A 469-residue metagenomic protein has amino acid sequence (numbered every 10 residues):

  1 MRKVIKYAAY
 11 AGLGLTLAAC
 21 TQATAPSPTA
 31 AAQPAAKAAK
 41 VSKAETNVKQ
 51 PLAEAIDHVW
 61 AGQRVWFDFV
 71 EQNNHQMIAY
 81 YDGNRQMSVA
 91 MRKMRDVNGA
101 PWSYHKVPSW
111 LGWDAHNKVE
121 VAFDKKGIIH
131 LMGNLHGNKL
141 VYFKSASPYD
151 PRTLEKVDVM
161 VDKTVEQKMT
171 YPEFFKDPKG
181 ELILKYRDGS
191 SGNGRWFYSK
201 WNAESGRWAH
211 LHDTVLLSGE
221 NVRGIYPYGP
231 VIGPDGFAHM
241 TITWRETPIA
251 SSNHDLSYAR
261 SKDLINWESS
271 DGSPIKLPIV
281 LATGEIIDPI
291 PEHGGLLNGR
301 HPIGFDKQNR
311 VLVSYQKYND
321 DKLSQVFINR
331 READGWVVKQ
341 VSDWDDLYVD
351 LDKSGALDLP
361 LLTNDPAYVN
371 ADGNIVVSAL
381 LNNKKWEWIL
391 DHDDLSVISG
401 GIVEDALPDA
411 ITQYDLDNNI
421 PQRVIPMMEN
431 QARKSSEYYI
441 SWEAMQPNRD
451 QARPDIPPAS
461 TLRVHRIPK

Functional and structural regions predicted by a protein language model:
M1-A11: Bacterial N-terminal signal peptides that target proteins for export
A18-A19: C-terminal motif of bacterial Sec signal peptides marking the signal peptidase cleavage site
A23-E45: Sec-dependent signal peptide cleavage junction
K37-K469: Extracellular, repeat-based ectodomains that mediate carbohydrate processing or recognition
